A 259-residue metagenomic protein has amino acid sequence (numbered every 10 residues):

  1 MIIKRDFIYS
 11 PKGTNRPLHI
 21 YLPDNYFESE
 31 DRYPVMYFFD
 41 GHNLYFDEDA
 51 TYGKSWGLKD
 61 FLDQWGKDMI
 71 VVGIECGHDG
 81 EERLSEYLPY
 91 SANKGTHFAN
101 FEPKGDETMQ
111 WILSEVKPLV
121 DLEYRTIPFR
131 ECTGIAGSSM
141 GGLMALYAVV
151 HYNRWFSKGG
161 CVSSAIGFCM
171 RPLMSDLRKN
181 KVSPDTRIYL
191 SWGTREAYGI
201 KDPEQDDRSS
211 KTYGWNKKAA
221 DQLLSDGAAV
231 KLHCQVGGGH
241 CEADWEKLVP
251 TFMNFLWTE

Functional and structural regions predicted by a protein language model:
M1-E259: Non-catalytic cap/lid and distal C-terminal segments of serine-dependent acyl enzymes
